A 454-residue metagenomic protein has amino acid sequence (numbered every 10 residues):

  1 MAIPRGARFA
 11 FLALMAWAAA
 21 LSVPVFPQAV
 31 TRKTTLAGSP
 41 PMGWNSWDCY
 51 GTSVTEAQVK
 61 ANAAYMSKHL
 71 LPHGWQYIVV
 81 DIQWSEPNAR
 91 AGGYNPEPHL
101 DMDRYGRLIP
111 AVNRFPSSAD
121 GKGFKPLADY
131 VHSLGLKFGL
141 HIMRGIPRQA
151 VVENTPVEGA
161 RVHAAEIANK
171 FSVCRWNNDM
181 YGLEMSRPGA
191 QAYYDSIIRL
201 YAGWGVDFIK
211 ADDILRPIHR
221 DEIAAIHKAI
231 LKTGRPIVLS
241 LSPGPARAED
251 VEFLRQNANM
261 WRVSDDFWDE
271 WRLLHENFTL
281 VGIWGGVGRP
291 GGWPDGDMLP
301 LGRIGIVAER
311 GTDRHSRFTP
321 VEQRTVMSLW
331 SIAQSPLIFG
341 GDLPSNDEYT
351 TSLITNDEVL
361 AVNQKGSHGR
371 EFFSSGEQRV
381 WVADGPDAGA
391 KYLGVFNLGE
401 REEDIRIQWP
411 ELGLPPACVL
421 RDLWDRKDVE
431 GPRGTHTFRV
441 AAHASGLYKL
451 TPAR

Functional and structural regions predicted by a protein language model:
A10-S22: Bacterial N-terminal signal peptides
P41-S46, Q76-D81, K137-I142, A202 (+7 more regions): Structural recognition of the beta-strand scaffold that forms the well-ordered cores of secreted hydrolase catalytic
S67-A202, V206-D213, R220: Aromatic-lined carbohydrate-binding/catalytic grooves of carbohydrate-active enzymes
L136-V151, R216, L231-A248: Aromatic-lined carbohydrate-recognition surfaces of secreted/lumenal glycan-active proteins
E166-S172, E184-S186, A192, S196 (+1 more regions): Glycan-recognition surfaces
R324, W330-A333, I338-G340, S374-L414: Carbohydrate-binding surface patches
T325-F373: Catalytic cores of secreted or luminal carbohydrate-active enzymes
G431-R454: C-terminal beta-strand-rich structural cap/linker in extracellular carbohydrate-active enzymes
